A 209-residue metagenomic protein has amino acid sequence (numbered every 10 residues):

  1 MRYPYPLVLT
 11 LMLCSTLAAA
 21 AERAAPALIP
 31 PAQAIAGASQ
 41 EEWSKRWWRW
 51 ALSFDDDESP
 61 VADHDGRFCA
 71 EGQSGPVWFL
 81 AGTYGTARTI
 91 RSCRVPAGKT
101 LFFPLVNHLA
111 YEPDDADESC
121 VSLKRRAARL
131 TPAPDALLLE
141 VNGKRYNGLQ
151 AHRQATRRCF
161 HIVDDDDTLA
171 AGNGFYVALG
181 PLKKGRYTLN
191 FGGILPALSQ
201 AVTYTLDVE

Functional and structural regions predicted by a protein language model:
M1-L7: Bacterial N-terminal signal peptides that target proteins for export
C14-A21: N-terminal signal peptide c-region/cleavage motif recognized by signal peptidases
R23-F68, V208-E209: N-terminal segment immediately downstream of the Sec signal-peptide cleavage site in secreted/extracellular proteins
E58-V77, A81-S92, Y204: N-terminal carbohydrate-binding/catalytic regions of secreted carbohydrate-active enzymes
P76-R157: Extracellular-facing segments of soluble proteins and assemblies that are Gly/Ser/Thr-biased and enriched in aromatics
K99, K183-R186: A glycine-anchored, Pro-Gly-centered beta-turn/N-cap motif
F103, Y187-L189: A short tyrosine-centered beta-strand micro-motif
P134-K184, G192-E209: Extended, well-structured beta-strand/loop surface patches that form recognition or cofactor-anchoring regions within
